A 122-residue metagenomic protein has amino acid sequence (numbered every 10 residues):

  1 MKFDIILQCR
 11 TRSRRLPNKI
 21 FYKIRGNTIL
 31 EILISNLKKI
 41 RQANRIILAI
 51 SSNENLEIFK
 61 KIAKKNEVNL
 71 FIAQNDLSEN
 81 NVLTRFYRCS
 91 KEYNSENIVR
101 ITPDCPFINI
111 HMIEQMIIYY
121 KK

Functional and structural regions predicted by a protein language model:
M1-P17: N-terminal nucleotide-binding beta1-loop-alpha1 segment
C9, I50-S52, T102: Short beta-strand/turn micro-motifs composed of small residues that flank or help shape donor/cofactor-binding pockets
T11-S13, P103-P106: Short glycine-rich anion-binding loops that position phosphate/pyrophosphate groups of nucleotides and phosphorylated
L16-K39: Short, well-formed alpha-helical segments that are part of the catalytic scaffolds of diverse glycosyltransferases
E31-E96: Conserved N-terminal catalytic core of the sugar/cofactor nucleotidyltransferase
D76-L77, C105-F107: Acidic metal-phosphate-binding loop of nucleotide-sugar-dependent transferases
R85-Y87, Y93, P106-K122: Conserved donor-nucleotide/metal-binding helix-loop-beta segment in metal-dependent transferases, i.e., the alpha-helix
N97-I101: Short aromatic-hydrophobic micro-motifs that form the base-stacking/packing surface for donor nucleotide recognition
